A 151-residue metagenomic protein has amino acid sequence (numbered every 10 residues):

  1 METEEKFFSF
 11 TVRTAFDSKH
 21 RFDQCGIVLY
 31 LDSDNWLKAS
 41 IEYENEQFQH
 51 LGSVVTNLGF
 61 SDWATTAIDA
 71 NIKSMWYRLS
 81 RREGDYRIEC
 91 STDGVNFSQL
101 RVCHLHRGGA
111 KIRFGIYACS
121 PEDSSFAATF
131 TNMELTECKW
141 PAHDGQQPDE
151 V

Functional and structural regions predicted by a protein language model:
M1-V151: Extracellular glycan-recognition regions
